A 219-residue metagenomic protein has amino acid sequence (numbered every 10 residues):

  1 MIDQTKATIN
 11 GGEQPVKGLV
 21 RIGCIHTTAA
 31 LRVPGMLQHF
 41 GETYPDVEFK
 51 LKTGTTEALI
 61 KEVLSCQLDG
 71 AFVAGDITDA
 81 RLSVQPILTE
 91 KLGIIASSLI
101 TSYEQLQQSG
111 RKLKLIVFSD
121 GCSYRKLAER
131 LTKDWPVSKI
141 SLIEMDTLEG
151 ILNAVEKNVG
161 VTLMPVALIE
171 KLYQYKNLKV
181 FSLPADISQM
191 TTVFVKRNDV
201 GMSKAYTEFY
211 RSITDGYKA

Functional and structural regions predicted by a protein language model:
M1-E13: Alpha-helical linker/hinge and terminal dimerization helices associated with HTH transcriptional regulators
K17-A80: Central regulatory/effector-binding core of bacterial HTH transcription factors
L19-G23, A71, I95, I116 (+2 more regions): Short, well-ordered beta-strand segments
C24, T55-I60, L64-L68, V73-A74 (+1 more regions): Hydrophobic hinge/microswitch elements
R32, F181-A219: A late-sequence structural motif
D79-P86, E90, Y103, N153-N198: Beta-alpha-beta core module
R81-D120: Flexible hinge/capping segments at coil-to-helix
S102-Y103, L113-P136, M202-Y206, Y210: Secondary-structure junction motif
